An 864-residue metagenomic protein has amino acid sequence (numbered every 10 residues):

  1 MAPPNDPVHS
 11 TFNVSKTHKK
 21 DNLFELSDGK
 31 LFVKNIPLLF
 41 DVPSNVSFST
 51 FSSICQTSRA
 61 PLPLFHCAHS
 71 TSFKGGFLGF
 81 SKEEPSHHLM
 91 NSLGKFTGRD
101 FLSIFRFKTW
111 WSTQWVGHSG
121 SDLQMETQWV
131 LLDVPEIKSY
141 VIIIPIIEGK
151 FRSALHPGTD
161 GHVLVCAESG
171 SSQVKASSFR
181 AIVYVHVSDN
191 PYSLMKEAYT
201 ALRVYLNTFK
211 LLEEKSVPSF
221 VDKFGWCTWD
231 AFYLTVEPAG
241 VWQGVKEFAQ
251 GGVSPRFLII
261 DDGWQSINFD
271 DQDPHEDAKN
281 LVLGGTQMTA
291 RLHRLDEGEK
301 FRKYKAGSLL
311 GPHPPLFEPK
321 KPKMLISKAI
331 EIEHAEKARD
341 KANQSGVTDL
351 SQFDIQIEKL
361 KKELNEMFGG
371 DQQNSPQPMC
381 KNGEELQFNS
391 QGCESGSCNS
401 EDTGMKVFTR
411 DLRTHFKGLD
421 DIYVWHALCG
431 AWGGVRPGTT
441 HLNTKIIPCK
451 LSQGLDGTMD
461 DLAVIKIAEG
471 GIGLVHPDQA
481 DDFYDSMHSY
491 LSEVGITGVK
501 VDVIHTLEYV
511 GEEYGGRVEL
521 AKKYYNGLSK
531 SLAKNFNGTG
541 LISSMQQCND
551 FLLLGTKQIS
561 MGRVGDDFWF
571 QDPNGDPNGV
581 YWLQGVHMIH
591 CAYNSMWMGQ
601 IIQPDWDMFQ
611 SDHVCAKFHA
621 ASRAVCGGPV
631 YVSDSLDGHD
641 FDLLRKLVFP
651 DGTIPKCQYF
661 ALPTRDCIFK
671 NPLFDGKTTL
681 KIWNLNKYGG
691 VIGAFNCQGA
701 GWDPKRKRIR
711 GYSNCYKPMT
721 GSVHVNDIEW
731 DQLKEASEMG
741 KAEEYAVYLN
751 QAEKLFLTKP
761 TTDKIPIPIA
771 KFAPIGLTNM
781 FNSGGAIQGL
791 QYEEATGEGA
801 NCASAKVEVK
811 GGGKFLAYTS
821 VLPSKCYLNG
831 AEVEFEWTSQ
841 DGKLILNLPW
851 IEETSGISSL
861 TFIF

Functional and structural regions predicted by a protein language model:
A2-R203: N-terminal accessory beta-strand-rich subdomains and adjacent acidic, glycine-rich linkers that precede catalytic cores
S219-V518: Aromatic-lined carbohydrate-binding/catalytic grooves of carbohydrate-active enzymes
F232-V236, Q265-F269, C429-V435, T506-V510 (+8 more regions): Flexible loop/turn segments at secondary-structure boundaries
Q387, S395, N399, G404 (+2 more regions): Beta-rich interaction modules in large eukaryotic scaffold/regulatory proteins
P437-S489, E493, N526-L643, C657-T679 (+1 more regions): Glycan-recognition surfaces
D502, A742-I765, Y827-N847: Solvent-exposed beta-strand/loop surfaces of large extracellular or lumenal domains
R623-C626, Y631, I668-E738, P766 (+2 more regions): Carbohydrate-binding surface patches
K759-G789, F815, T838-F864: C-terminal beta-strand-rich structural cap/linker in extracellular carbohydrate-active enzymes
